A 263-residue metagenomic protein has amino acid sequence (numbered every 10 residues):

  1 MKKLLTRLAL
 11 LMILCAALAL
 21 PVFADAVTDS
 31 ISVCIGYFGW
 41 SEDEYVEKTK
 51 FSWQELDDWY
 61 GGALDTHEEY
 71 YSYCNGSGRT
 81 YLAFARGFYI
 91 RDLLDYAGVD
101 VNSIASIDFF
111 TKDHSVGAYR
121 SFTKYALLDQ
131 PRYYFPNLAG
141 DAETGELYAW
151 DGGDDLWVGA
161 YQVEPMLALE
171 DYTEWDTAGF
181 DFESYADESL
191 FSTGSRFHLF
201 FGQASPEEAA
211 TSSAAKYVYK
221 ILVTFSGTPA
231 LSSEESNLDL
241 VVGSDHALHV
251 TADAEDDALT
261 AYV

Functional and structural regions predicted by a protein language model:
M1-A9: Bacterial N-terminal signal peptides that target proteins for export
A9-A19: Bacterial N-terminal signal peptides
L18, Y119, A258-T260: Short acidic, gly/pro-rich beta-turn/loop elements at beta-sheet edges and active-site/ligand-binding grooves
A24-T228: N-terminal intrinsically disordered, low-complexity segments enriched in P/E/S/T
A26, D100-S103, G227-V263: Extracytoplasmic soluble-region selector
